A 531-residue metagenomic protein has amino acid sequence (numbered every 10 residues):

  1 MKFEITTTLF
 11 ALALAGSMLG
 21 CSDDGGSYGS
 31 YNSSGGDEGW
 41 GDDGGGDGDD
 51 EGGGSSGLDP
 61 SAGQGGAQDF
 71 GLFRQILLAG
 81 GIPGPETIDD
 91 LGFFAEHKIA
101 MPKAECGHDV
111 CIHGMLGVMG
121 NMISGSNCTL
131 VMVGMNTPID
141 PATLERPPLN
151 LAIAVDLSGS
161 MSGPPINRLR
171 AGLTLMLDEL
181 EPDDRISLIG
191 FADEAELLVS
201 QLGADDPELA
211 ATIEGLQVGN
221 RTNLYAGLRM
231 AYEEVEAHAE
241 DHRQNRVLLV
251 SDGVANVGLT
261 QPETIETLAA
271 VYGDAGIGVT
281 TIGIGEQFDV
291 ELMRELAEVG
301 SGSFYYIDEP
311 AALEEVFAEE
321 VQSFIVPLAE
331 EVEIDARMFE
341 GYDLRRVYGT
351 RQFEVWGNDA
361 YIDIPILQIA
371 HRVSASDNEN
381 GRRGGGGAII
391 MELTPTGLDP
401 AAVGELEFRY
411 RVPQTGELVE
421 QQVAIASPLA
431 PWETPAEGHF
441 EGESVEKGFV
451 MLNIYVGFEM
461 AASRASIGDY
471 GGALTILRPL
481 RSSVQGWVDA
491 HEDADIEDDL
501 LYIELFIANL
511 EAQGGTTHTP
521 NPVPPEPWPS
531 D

Functional and structural regions predicted by a protein language model:
M1-L19: Sec-dependent bacterial lipoprotein signal peptides
L14, C21-G159, G163-E179, S187 (+7 more regions): Von Willebrand factor
H108, E263-A275, I284-P413: Acidic, polar loop-rich interaction surfaces within structured domains
V110-I112, N127-V131, P147-I153, D184 (+6 more regions): Envelope-exposed proteins and targeting segments
L149, E181-I186, A211, T222-N223 (+3 more regions): Loop/turn elements at helix/coil->beta-strand transitions in domains of secreted/extracellular proteins
V155-S158, L169, L188-F191, A231 (+3 more regions): DG-centered beta-turn motif at the end of beta-strands
M161-P164, E196-S200, E233, A255-Q261 (+2 more regions): Extracytoplasmic/secreted cell-surface and envelope-processing proteins
A211-R243, E286-D289: Von Willebrand factor
